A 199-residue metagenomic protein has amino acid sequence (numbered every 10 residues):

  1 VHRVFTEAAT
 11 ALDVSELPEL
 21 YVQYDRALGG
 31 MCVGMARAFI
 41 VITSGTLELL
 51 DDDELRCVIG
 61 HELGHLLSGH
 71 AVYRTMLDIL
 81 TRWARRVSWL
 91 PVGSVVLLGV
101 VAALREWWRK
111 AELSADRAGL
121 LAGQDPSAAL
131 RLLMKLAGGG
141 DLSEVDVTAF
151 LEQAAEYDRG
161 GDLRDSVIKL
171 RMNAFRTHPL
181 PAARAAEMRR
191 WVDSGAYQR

Functional and structural regions predicted by a protein language model:
V1-V33, A102, W108, G140-D141 (+4 more regions): Hydrophobic or amphipathic, alpha-helical segments that drive membrane association/targeting
V1-V72: Peri-catalytic and regulatory segments of divalent metal-dependent proteins
H2, A8-V14, V92-G160: Short helix/loop segments within enzyme catalytic domains that coordinate or immediately flank catalytic cofactors
T43, A103, M172: Conserved short-loop catalytic and cofactor-binding motifs
L49-E54, V58, A71, T75 (+4 more regions): Charged, alpha-helix-enriched surfaces in structured cytosolic catalytic cores of large nucleotide-utilizing machines
H70-V101: Post-HEXXH active-site segment of zinc metalloproteases
D78-R85, V101, L120, R131-K135 (+2 more regions): Generic alpha-helical structural context detector
L132-R199: Pan-zinc metallopeptidase signature
